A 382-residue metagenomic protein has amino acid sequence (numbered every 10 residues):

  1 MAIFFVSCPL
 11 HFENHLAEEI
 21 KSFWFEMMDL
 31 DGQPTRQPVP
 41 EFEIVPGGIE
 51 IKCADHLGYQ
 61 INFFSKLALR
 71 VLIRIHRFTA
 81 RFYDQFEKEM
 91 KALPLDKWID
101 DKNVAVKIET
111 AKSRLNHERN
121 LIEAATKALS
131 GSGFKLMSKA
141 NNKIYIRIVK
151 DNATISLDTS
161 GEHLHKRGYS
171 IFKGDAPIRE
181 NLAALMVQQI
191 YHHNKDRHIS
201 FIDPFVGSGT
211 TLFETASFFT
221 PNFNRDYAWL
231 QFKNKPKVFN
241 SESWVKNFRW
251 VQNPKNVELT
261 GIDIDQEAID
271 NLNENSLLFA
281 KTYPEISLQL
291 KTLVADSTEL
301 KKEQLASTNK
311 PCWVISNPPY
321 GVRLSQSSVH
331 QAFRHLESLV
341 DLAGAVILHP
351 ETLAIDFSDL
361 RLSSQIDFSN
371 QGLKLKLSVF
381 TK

Functional and structural regions predicted by a protein language model:
A2-A140: Non-catalytic nucleic-acid substrate-recognition regions in nucleic-acid-modifying enzymes
C8, D263, H349: Short beta-strand/turn micro-motifs composed of small residues that flank or help shape donor/cofactor-binding pockets
F12, D265, E351: Residues in the short beta-alpha loop(s) of Rossmann-like NAD(P)-binding domains
A111-S113, H163, Y320-R323: A short, flexible beta-alpha/helix-coil linker loop
L129-A140, I144-R167, V206: Catalytic cores of enzyme domains
I155-Y191: SAM-dependent Rossmann-like transferase core, predominantly class I methyltransferases with a strong bias toward
I178-T298: Conserved S-adenosyl-L-methionine
A295-K382: C-terminal catalytic and target-recognition region of SAM-dependent MTase-like enzymes, primarily methyltransferases
